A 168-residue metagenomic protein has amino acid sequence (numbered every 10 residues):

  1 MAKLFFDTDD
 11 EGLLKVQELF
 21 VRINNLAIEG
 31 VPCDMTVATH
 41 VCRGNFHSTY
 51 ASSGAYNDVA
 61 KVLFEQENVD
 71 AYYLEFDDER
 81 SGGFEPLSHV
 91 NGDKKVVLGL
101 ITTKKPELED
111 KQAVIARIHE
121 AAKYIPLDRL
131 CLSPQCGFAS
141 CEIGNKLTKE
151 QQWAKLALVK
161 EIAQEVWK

Functional and structural regions predicted by a protein language model:
M1-K168: Domain-level signal for soluble alpha/beta catalytic cores
